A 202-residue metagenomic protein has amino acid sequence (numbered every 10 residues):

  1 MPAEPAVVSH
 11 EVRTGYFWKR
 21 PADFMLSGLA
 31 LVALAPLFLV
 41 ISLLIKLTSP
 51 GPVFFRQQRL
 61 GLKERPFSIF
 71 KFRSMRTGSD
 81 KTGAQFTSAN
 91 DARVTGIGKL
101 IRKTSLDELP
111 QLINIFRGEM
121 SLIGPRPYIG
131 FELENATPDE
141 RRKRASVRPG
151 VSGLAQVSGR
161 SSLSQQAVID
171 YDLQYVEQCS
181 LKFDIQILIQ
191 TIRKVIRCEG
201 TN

Functional and structural regions predicted by a protein language model:
M1-P5: Short, charged cytosolic
A6-G78, N114, I187-N202: A hydrophobic, helix-centered structural microdomain
V7-T14, R142-N202: C-terminal terminal-structure detector
F17-P21, A33, R93, S105-Q111 (+1 more regions): An acidic site on a long C-lobe helix of protein kinase domains
S27, S42, F55, T95-K99 (+2 more regions): Positions in alpha-helical segments
F55-R93, V151-D170: Short, glycine-rich, amphipathic interfacial segments at transmembrane boundaries or analogous
T87-R148, L188-V195: A short, structured surface patch at a secondary-structure boundary
